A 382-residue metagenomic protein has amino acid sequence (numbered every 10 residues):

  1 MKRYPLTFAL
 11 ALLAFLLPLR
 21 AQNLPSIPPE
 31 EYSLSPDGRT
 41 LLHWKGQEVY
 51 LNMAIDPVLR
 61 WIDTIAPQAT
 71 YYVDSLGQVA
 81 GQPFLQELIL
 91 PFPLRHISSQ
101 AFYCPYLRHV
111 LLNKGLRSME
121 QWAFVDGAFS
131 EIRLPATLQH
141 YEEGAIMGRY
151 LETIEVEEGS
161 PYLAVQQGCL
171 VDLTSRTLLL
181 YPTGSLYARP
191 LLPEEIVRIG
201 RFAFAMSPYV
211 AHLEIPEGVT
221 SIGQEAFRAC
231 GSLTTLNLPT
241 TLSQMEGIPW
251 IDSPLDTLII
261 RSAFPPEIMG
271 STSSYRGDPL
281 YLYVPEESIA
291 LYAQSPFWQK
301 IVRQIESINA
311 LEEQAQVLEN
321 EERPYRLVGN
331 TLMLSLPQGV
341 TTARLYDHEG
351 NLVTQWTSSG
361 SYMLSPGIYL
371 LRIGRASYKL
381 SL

Functional and structural regions predicted by a protein language model:
M1-Y4, L382: Positively charged n-region of N-terminal signal peptides that target proteins for export
T7-L16: Bacterial N-terminal signal peptides
L17-A21: Sec/Tat signal peptide C-region and signal peptidase I cleavage site
L24-P36, G46-T64, Y71-H96, P105-S118 (+9 more regions): Structural signature of tandem-repeat unit edges
I146, W250-D252, S271-Y275, S295-P296: A structural signal for leucine-rich repeat
Q294-E312: A recurrent domain-boundary module in secreted/ectodomain proteins
Q314-L382: C-terminal outer-membrane/trafficking sorting elements
